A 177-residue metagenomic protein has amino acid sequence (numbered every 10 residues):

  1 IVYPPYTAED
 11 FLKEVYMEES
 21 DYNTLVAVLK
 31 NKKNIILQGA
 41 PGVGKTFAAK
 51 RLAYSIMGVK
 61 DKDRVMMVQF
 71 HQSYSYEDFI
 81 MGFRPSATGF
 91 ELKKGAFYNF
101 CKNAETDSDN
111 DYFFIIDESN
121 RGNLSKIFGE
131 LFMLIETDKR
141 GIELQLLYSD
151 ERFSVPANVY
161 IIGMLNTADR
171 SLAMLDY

Functional and structural regions predicted by a protein language model:
I1-Y177: AAA+ P-loop NTPase catalytic core and its hallmark functional loops
